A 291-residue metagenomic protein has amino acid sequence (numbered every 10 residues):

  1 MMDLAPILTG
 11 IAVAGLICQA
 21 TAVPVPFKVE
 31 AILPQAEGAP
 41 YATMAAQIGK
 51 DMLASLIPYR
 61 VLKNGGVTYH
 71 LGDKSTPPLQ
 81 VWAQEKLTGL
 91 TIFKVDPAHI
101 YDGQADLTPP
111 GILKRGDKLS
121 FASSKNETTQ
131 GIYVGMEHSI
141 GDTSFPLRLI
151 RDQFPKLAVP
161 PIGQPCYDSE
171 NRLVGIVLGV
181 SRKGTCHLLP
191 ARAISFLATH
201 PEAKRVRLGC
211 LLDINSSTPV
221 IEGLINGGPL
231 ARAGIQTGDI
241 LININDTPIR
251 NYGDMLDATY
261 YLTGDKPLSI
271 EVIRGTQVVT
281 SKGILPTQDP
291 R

Functional and structural regions predicted by a protein language model:
A5-Y41: Protease-domain processing segments flanking chymotrypsin-fold serine proteases, especially trypsin-like
V25-A36, D96-Q104, T128-V180, V206 (+2 more regions): Active-site region of chymotrypsin-like
L33-Y41, I48-Q130, P146, F154-P160 (+4 more regions): Conserved active-site neighborhood of the chymotrypsin/trypsin-like protease fold
G49-L56, Y167-V174, L230-G253: Conserved PDZ fold ligand-binding element
L79, Y101-D102, S169-T218, D257 (+3 more regions): C-terminal cap/linker of serine protease catalytic domains
I112, P160-P165, P229-I240, Y261-T263: A short glycine-leucine-enriched loop at secondary-structure breakpoints that most characteristically corresponds
I244-E271: PDZ domains, with a preference for the canonical peptide-binding region formed by the helix
